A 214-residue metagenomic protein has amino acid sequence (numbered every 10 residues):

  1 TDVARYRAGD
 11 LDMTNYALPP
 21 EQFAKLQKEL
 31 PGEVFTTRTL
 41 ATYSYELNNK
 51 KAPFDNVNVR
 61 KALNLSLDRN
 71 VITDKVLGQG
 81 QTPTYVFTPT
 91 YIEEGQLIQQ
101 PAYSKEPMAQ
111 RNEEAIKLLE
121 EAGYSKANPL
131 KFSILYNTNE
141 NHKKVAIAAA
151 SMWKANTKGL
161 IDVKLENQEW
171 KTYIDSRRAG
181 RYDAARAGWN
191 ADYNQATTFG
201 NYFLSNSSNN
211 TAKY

Functional and structural regions predicted by a protein language model:
T1, N112, I116-A191: Ligand/substrate-recognition segments at binding pockets and active sites
T1-K51, D74: Extracellular/periplasmic solute-recognition and catalytic clefts
R7, L11, K28-P31, A52 (+6 more regions): Sec-exported extracytoplasmic/periplasmic mature domains
N15-Q22, R69, T88, E169 (+1 more regions): Beta->alpha turn/N-cap motifs
Y16, V76, Y103-E106, F132-E140: Short beta-strand->loop
F23-T36, R181, Q195-A212: Ligand-binding "clamshell"
T73-D74, E106-A109, L160-Y173, R178 (+1 more regions): Extracytoplasmic/peripheral linker and loop segments enriched in polar/acidic and small residues with frequent Thr/Pro
Q81-E121, N139-K144: Structural transition elements
